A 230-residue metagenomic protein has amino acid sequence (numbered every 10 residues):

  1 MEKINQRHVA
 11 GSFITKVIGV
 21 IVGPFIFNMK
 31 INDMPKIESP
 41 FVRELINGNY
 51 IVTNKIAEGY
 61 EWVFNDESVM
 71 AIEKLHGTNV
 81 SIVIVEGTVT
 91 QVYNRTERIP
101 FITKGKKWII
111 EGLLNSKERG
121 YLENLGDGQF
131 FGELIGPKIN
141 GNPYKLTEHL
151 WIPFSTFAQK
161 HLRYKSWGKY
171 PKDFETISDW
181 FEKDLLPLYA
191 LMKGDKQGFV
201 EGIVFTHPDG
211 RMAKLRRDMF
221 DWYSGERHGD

Functional and structural regions predicted by a protein language model:
K3-I4, K16: Polybasic, lysine-rich low-complexity intrinsically disordered segments
Q6-A10: Short, often N-terminal, low-complexity regions that either remain intrinsically disordered or form a short helix
V17-D230: Core nucleotide-handling region used for phosphoryl-transfer chemistry
